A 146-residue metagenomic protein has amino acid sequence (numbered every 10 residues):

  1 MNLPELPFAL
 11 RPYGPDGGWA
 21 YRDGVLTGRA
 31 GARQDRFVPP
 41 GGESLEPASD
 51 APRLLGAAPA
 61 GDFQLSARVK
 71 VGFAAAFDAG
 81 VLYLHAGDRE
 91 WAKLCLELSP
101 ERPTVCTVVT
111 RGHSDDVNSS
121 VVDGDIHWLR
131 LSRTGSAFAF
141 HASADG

Functional and structural regions predicted by a protein language model:
M1-G146: Extracellular glycan-recognition regions
